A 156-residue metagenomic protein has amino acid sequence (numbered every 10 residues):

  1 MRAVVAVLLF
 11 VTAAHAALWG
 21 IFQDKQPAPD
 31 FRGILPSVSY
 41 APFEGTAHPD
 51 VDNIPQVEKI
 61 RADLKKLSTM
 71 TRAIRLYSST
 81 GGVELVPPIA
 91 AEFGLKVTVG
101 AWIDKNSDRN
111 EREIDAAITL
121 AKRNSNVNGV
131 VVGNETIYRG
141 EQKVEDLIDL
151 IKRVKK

Functional and structural regions predicted by a protein language model:
M1-A3: Positively charged n-region of N-terminal signal peptides that target proteins for export
V5-W19: Hydrophobic membrane-insertion alpha-helices, especially the h-region of bacterial N-terminal signal peptides
A17-Q23, E111-I114: Short amphipathic alpha-helical surface micro-motifs
L18-W19, V57, E84, V144: Intrinsically disordered, low-complexity regions
F22-S37: Ser/Thr/Pro/Gly-rich low-complexity linker/stalk segments immediately outside membranes or between
L35-D115: N-terminal carbohydrate-binding/catalytic regions of secreted carbohydrate-active enzymes
E44, H48-D50, I103-K156: Active-site cleft segment of glycoside hydrolase catalytic domains centered on the general acid/base Glu
